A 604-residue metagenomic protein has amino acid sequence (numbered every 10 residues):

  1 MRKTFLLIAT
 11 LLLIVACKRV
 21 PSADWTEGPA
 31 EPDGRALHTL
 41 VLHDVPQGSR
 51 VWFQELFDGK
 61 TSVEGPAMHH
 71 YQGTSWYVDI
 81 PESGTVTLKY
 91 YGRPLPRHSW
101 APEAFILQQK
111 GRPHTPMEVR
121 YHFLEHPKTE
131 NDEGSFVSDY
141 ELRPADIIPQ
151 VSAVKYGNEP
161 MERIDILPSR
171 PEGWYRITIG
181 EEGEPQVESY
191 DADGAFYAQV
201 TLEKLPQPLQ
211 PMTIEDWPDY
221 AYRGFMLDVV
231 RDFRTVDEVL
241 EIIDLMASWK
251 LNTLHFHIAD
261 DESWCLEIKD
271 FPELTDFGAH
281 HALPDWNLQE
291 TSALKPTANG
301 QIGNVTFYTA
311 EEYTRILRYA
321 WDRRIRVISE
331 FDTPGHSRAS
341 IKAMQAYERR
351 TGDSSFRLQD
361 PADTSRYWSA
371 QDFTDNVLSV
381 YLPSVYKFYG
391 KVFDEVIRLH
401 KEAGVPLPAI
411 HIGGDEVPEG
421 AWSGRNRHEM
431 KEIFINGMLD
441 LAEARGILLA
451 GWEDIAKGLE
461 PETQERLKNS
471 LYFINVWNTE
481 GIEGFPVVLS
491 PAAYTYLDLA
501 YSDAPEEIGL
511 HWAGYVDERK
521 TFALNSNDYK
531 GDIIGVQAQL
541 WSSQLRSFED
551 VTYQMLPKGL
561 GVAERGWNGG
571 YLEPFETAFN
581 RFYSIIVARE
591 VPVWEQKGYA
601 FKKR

Functional and structural regions predicted by a protein language model:
T4-I14: Sec-dependent N-terminal signal peptides
K18-D33, P81-T85, R97-E215, L449-P461 (+3 more regions): Acidic, contiguous N-terminal accessory segments
D24-G48: Short beta-strand elements of extracellular/lumenal beta-sandwich folds
V45-M68, A104-L107: Short acidic, flexible loop segments centered on an aromatic residue
E64-L95: Intrinsically disordered, low-complexity Pro/Gly/Ser/Thr-rich segments with frequent PxxP/GP/PP motifs and embedded
H122, H126, G180-D375, S384 (+4 more regions): Feature activates predominantly on carbohydrate-active enzymes
R366-F473: Active-site neighborhood of glycoside hydrolase catalytic domains
D454, P461-Y472, W477-R604: Flexible, acidic glycine-rich loops studded with aromatic residues
